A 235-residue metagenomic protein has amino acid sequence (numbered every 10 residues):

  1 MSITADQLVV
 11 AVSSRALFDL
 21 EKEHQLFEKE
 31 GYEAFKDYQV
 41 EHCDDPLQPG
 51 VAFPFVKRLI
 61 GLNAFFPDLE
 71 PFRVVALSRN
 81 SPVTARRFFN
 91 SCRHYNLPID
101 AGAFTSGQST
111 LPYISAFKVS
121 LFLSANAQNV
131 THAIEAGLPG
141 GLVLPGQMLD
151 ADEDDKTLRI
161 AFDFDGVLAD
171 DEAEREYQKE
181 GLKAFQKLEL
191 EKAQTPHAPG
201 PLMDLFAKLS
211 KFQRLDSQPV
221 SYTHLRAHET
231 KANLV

Functional and structural regions predicted by a protein language model:
S2-V51, D154-I160, F164-M203: Active-site neighborhood of HAD-like aspartate-dependent phosphohydrolases
E23-A34, S81-F104, H132-E135, E174-A184: Extended intrinsically disordered, low-complexity coil regions enriched in Ser, Thr, Gly, Ala and often Pro
H42-R73, V83-R86, K187-L188, K192-Y222: Short, acidic loop-to-helix structural element flanking the phosphoryl-transfer center in phosphate-processing enzymes
N80-S81, G107, N126, L202: Helix N-cap/beta->alpha junction signal
F89-L123, A127-Q128, Q147-M148: A cross-kingdom feature marking solvent-exposed beta-strand/loop segments within repeated, beta-rich binding/scaffold
L121-A151, V235: Acidic, Mg2+-coordinating phosphoryl-transfer loop and its flanking beta/alpha structural elements, shared across
T223-T230: Conserved small/polar residues in nucleotide/adenosyl-binding loops
